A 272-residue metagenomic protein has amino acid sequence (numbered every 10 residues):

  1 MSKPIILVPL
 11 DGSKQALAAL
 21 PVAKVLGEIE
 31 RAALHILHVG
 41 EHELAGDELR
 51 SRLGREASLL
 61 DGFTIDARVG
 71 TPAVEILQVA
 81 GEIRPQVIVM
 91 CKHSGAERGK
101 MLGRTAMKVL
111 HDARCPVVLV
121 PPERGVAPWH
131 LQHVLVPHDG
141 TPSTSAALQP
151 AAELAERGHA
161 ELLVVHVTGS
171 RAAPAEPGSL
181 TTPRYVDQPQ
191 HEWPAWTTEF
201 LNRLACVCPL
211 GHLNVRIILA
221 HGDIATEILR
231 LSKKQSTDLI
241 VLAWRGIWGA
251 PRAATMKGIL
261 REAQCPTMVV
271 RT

Functional and structural regions predicted by a protein language model:
M1, Q15, E41-L44, R55-I88 (+3 more regions): Structural beta-alpha unit
M1-E48, G54, Q132-V186, G211-R216 (+2 more regions): Small/aliphatic-rich secondary-structure junction motif
L7-P9, V22, L26, L34-I36 (+10 more regions): Short, structured motif recognition centered on aromatic/hydrophobic residues
G12, M90-H111, W129-L131, L239-E262: Glycine-rich, Arg-bearing micro-motifs that act as flexible, cationic patches
K108, D112-P122, P266-R271: Short, acidic/small-residue loops that bind anionic groups at enzyme active sites
R184-W196: A short acidic, glycine-rich active-site loop that binds or catalyzes chemistry on phosphate/adenosine moieties
E192-A195, T226-K234, L239-T272: Protein-protein interaction modules outside structured cores
